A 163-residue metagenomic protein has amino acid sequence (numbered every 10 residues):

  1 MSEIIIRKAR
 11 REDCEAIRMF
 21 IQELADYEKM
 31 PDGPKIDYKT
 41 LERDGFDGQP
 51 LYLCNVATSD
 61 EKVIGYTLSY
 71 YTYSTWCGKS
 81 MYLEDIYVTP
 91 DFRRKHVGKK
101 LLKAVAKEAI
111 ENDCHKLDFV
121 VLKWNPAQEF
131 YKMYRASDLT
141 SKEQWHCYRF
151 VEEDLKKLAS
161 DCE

Functional and structural regions predicted by a protein language model:
I5-I17: A short beta-loop-alpha structural element at the N-terminal edge of CoA-dependent acyl/N-acetyltransferase catalytic
R18-D44: Conserved GNAT-fold acetyl-CoA-binding loop/helix
R43-V56: A short helix-loop-beta-strand connector motif used in the catalytic cores of GNAT acetyltransferases and, in some
V56, K62-Y70: Conserved beta-strand in the GNAT
A57, R94-L102: Glycine-rich acyl-CoA binding loop
I86-R93: A short, internal acetyl-CoA/4′-phosphopantetheine-binding micro-motif in the GNAT/acyltransferase core
K99, E111, K123-E143: Conserved active-site alpha-helix within GNAT-family acetyltransferase domains
K100-K116: Conserved acyl-CoA
